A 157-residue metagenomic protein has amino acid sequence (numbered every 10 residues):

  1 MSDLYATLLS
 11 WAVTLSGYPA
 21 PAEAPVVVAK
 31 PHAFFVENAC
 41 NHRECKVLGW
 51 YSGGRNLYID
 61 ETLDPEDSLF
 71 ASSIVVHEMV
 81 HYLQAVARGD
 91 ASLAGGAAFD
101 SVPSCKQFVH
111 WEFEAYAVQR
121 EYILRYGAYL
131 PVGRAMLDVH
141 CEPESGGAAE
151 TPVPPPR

Functional and structural regions predicted by a protein language model:
M1-G54, D64-P65: Auxiliary, metal-adjacent structural segments of Zn-dependent hydrolase domains
P19-V26, A91-A94, Y126-L137: Surface-exposed patches in mature extracellular/periplasmic domains of secreted proteins
A39-K46, S104-K106, H140-E142: Sequence contexts marking disulfide-bonded cysteines in secreted/extracellular proteins
C45-G54, W111-A115, I123-L124, A148-P155: Extracellular/mature segments of secreted proteins
L57-D60: Helix-adjacent hinge/juxtasegments
P65-S73, A85-R120: Post-HEXXH active-site segment of zinc metalloproteases
M79-Q84: Short active-site segment of divalent metal-dependent hydrolases/proteases that encodes the spacing between
L124-R157: Long, well-structured alpha-helical subdomains associated with metal-dependent extracellular/ecto-lumenal hydrolases
